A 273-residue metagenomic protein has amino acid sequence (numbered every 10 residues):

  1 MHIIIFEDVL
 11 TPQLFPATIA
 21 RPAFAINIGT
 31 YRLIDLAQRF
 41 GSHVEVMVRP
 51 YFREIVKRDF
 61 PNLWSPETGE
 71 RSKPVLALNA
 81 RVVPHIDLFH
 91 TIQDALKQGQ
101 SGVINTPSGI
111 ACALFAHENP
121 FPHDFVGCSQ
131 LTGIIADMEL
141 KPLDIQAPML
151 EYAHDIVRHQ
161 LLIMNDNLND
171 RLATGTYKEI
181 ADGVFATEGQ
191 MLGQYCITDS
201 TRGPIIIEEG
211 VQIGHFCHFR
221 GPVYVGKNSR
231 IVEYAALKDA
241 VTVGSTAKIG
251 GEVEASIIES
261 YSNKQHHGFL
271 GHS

Functional and structural regions predicted by a protein language model:
M1-G189: Terminal amphipathic alpha-helical/low-complexity segments used for targeting or macromolecular assembly
K178-S273: Structural signal for interior beta-strand "rungs" in well-ordered beta-sheet cores of soluble enzyme domains
